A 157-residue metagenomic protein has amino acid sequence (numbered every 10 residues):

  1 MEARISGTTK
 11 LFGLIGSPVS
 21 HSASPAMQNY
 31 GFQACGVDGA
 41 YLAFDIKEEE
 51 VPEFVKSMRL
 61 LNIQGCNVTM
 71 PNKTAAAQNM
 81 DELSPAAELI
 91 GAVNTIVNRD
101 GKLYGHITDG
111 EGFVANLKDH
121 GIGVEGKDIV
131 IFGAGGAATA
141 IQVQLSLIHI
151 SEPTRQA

Functional and structural regions predicted by a protein language model:
A3-I122: Phosphate/diphosphate ligand-binding glycine-rich loop within oxidoreductases
I122-D128: Short helix-loop-beta connector
I131: Class I SAM-dependent methyltransferase core
A134-G135: Glycine-rich Rossmann-fold phosphate-binding loop(s) that bind the pyrophosphate of adenine dinucleotide cofactors
A138-T139: N-terminal Rossmann-fold NAD(P) dinucleotide-binding loop
L145: Aromatic pocket-lining residues of Rossmann-like dinucleotide-binding sites
I148-A157: Single conserved hydrophobic/aromatic residue that forms the stacking wall/gate of nucleotide- or nucleobase-binding
